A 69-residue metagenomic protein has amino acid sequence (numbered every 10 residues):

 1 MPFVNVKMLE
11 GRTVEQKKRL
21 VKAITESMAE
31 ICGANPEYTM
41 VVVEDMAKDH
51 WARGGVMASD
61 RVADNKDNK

Functional and structural regions predicted by a protein language model:
P2-K69: A domain-level signal for the structural core that forms small-molecule/cofactor-binding pockets and catalytic centers
